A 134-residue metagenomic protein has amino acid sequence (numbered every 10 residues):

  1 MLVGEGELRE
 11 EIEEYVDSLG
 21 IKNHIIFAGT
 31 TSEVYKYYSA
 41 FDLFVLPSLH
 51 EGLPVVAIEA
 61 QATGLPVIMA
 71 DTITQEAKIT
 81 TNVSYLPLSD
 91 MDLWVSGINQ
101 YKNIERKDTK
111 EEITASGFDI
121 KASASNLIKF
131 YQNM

Functional and structural regions predicted by a protein language model:
M1-E11: Glycosyltransferase donor-sugar binding loop
E13-G29: Nucleotide-activated donor-binding/catalytic signature segment of Leloir-type glycosyltransferases, i.e., the conserved
T30, L49: Aromatic "clamp/platform" in nucleotide-sugar-dependent glycosyltransferases that forms part of the donor/acceptor
F44-V45: A short hydrophobic beta-strand element within the catalytic core of glycosyltransferases that build diverse glycans
P54-E59: Short glycine/serine-rich donor-binding loops of glycosyltransferases
P66-A70: Short hydrophobic beta-strand element within catalytic cores of glycosyltransferases and related nucleotide-activated
E76-Y101: Change "using UDP/GDP/dTDP sugars" to "using nucleotide sugars
E105-M134: A charged, aromatic-enriched C-terminal amphipathic alpha-helix characteristic of glycosyltransferases across folds
